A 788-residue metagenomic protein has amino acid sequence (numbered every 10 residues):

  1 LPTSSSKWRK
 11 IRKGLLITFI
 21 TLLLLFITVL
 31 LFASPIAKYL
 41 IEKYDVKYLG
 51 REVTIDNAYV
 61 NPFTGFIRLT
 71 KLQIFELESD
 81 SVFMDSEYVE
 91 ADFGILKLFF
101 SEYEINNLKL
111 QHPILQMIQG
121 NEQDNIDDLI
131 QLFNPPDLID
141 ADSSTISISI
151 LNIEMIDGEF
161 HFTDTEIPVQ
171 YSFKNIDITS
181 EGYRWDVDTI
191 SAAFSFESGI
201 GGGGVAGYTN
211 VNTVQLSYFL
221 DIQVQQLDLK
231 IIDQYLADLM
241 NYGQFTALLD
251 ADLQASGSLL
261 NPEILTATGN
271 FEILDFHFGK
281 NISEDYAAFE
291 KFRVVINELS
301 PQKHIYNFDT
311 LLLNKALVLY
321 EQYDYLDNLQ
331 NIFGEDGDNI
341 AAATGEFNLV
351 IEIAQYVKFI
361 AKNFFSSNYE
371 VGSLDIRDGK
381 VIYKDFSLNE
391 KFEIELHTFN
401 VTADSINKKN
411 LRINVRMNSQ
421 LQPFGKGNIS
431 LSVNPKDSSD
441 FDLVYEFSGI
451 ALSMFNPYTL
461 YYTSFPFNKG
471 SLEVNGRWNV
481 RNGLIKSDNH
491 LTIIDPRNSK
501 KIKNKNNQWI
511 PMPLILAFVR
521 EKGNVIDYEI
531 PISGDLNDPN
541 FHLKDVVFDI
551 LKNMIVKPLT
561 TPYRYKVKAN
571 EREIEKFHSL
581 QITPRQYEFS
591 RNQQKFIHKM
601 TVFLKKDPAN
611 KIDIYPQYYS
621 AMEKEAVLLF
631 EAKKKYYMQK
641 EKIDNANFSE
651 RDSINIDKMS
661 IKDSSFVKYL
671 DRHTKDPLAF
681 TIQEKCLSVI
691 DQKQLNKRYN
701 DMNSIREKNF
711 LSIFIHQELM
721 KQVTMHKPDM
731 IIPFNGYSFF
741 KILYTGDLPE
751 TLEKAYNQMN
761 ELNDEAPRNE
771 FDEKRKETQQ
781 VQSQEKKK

Functional and structural regions predicted by a protein language model:
P2-S6, K71-E181, T213, Q244 (+4 more regions): Secondary-structure transition motifs
P2-T18, L299-H304, D309, K362-E370 (+3 more regions): Extended terminal
L25-G120, I139, S144, I150 (+10 more regions): Terminal hydrophobic membrane-targeting helix
D45, L69, V89, L108 (+15 more regions): Buried hydrophobic packing residues in well-ordered domains
Y48-E52, S79-F93, I167-I178, E197-G207 (+10 more regions): Amphipathic hydrophobic-ligand
N107, F219-D221, T268-N270, T310 (+5 more regions): Residue-level detector of the transmembrane beta-barrel scaffold of outer-membrane proteins
Q131-E166, D188-E197, S258-L259, E335-H490 (+5 more regions): Solvent-exposed beta-strand/coil patches in large extracellular/periplasmic or lumenal scaffold regions
Q223-Q225, E272-L274, N314, E446-S448 (+3 more regions): Outer-membrane beta-barrel pore domains and translocons
